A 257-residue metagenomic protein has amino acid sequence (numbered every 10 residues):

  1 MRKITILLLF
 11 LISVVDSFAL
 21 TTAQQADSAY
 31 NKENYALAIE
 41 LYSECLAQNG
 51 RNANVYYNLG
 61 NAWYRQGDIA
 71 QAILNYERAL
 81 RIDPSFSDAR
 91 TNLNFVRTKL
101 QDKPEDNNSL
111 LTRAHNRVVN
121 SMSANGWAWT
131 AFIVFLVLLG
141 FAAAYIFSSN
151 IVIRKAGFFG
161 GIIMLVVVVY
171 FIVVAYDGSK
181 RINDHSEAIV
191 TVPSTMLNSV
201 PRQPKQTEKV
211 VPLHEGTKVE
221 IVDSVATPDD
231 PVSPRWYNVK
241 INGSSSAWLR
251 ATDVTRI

Functional and structural regions predicted by a protein language model:
I69, K155-M196, V200-E208, E220-V222 (+1 more regions): Boundary regions of SH3-family modules and the immediately adjacent low-complexity/disordered segments in eukaryotic
N107-F147: Membrane-embedded alpha-helical segments of integral membrane proteins
